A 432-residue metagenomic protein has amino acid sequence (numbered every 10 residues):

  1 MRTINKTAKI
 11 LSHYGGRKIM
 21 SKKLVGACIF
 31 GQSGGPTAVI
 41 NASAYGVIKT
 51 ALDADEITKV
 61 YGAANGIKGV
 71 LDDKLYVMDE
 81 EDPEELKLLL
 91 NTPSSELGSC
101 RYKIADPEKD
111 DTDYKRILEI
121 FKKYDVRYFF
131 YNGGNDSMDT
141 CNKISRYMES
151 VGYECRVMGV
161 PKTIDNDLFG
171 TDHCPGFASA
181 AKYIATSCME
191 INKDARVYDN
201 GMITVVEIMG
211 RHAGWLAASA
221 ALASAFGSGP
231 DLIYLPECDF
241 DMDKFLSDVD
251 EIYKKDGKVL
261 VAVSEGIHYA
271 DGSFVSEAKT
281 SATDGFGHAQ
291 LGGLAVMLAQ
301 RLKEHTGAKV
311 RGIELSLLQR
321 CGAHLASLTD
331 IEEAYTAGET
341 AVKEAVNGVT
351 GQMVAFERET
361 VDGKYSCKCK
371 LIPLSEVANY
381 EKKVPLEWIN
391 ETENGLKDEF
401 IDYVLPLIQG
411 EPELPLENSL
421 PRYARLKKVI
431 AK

Functional and structural regions predicted by a protein language model:
R2-I19: Short, Lys/Arg-enriched N-terminal segments with co-localized hydrophobic residues within the first ~10-30 amino acids
S21, D73-R127, D136-S137, P175-F177 (+1 more regions): Glycine-rich oxoanion-binding loops at beta->alpha junctions
S21-K74: N-terminal phosphate-binding or glycine-rich loops at protein starts, especially the Walker A/P-loop of NTPases
S33-G35, A63-K68, R101-Y102, G134-N135 (+6 more regions): Short, ordered loop/turn segments at secondary-structure junctions
T37-V47, V70-L71, D113-K115, N135-K143 (+5 more regions): Short glycine/serine/threonine-rich phosphate/pyrophosphate-binding segments that cradle anionic phosphate groups
A63, I120, Y128-G133, D139-E154 (+2 more regions): Accessory alpha-helical/coil subdomains and C-terminal extensions that flank or cap enzyme catalytic cores
E277-K432: C-terminal non-catalytic interaction/assembly regions of soluble proteins
